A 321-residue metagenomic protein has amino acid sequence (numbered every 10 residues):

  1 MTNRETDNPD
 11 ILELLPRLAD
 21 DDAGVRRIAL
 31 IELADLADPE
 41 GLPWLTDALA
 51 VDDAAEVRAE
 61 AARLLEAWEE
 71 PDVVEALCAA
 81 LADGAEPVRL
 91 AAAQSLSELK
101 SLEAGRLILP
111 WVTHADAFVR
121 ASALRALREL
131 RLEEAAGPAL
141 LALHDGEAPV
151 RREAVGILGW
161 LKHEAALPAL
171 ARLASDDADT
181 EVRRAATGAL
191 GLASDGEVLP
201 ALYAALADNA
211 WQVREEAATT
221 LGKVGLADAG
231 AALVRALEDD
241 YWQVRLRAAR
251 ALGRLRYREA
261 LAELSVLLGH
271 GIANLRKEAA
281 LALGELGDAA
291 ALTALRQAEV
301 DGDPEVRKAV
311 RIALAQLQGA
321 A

Functional and structural regions predicted by a protein language model:
T6-R17, D38-A50, E70-A82, S101-T113 (+7 more regions): Amphipathic alpha-helical scaffolding segments comprising HEAT/armadillo-like alpha-solenoid repeats
E13-A37: Alpha-helical segment of the N-proximal tetratricopeptide repeat
D21-D22, D53-A54, G84-A85, A115-D116 (+6 more regions): Short inter-helical turns and helix N-cap capping residues of alpha-solenoid HEAT/ARM repeat scaffolds
E32, L64, S95-E98, A126-E129 (+6 more regions): Core register positions within helices of long alpha-helical scaffolds
A54-E153, W160: A generic tandem-repeat structural signature
E238-I312: Ankyrin-repeat and related helical/solenoid repeat scaffolds used for protein-protein interactions
